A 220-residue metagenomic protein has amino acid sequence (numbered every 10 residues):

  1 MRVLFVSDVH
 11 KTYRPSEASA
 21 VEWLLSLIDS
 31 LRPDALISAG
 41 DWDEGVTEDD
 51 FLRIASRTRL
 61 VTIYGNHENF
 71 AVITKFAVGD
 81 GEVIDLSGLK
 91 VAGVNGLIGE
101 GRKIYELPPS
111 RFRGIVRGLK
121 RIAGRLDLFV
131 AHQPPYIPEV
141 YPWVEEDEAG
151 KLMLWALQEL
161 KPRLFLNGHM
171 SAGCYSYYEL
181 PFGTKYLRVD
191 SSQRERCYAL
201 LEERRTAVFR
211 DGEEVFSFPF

Functional and structural regions predicted by a protein language model:
M1-F51, R121-R125, V130: N-terminal active-site segment of His-dependent metallophosphoesterases
M1-L4, V83-G93, G124, L128 (+2 more regions): Beta-strand-turn-beta hairpins that frame and shape the catalytic cleft of phosphate-ester-processing enzymes
F5-D8, A35-D41, L60-E68, A77-G79 (+3 more regions): Active-site neighborhood of phospho(di)ester-bond hydrolases with catalytic His/Asp-centered motifs
V9-K11, V61-E148: Conserved catalytic scaffold of divalent metal-dependent phosphoesterases
H10-S16, W42-D49, N66-V72, V83-I84 (+4 more regions): Active-site environment of divalent metal-dependent phosphoester hydrolases
I28-D34, A55-R57, D85, K120-R125 (+2 more regions): Flexible, charged surface loops at secondary-structure boundaries
D50-I63, Y141-D211: Conserved beta-sheet core of the metallophosphoesterase superfamily
V215-F218: A conserved mid-domain beta-alpha-beta active-site/ligand-binding segment of alpha/beta enzyme cores
